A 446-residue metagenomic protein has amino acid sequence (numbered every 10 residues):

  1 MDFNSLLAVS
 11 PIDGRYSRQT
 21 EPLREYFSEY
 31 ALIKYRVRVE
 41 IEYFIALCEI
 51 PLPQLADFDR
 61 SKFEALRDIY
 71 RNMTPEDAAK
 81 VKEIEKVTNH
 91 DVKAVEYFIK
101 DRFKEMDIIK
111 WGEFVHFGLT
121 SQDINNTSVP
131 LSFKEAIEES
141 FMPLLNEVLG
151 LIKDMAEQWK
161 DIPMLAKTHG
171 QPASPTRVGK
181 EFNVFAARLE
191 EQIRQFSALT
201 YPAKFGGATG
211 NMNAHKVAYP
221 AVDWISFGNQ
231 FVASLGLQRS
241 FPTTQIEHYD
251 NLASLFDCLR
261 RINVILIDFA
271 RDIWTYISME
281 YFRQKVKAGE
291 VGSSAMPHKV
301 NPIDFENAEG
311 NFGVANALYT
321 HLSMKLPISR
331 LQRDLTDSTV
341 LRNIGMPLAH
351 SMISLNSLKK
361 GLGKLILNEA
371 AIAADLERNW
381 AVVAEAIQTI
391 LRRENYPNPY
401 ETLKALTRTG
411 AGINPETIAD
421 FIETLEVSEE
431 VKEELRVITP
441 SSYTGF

Functional and structural regions predicted by a protein language model:
M1-M212, Y219-Q230, G292, F305 (+5 more regions): A helix-coil-helix interface module used to build multimeric assemblies and to scaffold catalytic/cofactor sites
D2-E29, E64-A65, Y70-R71, V291-F446: Catalytic-core signal marking the mid-to-C-terminal active-site face
E42-L47, F98, R102, A136 (+17 more regions): Generic, well-ordered alpha-helical scaffold segments in large soluble proteins
S121-I124, H169-K180, H215-V222, P242-A253 (+7 more regions): Alpha-helix capping and helix-loop boundary segments enriched in small/acidic/polar residues
K134-M142, N146-L149, K153, N183-A186 (+7 more regions): Short amphipathic alpha-helical segments with heptad-repeat character
E157-K160, Y201, W274, Y281 (+3 more regions): Alpha-helical coiled-coil oligomerization motifs
Q192, Q238, T244-R330: Glycine-rich anion/phosphate-binding loop at the beta-strand->alpha-helix junction
I225-Q245: Active-site-adjacent "gating/activation" loops or surface patches in catalytic cores
